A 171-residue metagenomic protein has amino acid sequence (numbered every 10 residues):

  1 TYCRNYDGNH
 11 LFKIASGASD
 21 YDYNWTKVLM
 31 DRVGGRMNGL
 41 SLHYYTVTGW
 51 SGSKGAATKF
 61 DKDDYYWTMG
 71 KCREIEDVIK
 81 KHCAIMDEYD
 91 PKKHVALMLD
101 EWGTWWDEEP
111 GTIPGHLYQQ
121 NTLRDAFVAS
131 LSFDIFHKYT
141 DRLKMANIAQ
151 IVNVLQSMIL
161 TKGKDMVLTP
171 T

Functional and structural regions predicted by a protein language model:
T1, T26-R73, V95-A96, D100-W105 (+4 more regions): Aromatic- and acid-rich polysaccharide-binding/catalytic face of secreted or lumenal carbohydrate-active enzymes
N5-H10, V33, E88-K92: Short helix-capping segments at alpha-helix termini
G8-I14, A96-L97: Short beta-strand/loop segments at the ligand-binding rim of alpha/beta enzyme cores
G17-T26, E76-I79: Active-site glycine- and acidic-residue-rich loops that bind and position anionic ligands or nucleotide-like cofactors
D22-R32, A126-I135: Short, acidic/polar
Y44, H94-T171: Aromatic/acidic polysaccharide-binding cleft in carbohydrate-active enzymes
H82: Active-site-proximal structural segments of metal-dependent nucleotidyl cyclase/transferase enzymes
I85: Active-site-proximal cofactor/substrate-binding loop regions of enzyme domains
